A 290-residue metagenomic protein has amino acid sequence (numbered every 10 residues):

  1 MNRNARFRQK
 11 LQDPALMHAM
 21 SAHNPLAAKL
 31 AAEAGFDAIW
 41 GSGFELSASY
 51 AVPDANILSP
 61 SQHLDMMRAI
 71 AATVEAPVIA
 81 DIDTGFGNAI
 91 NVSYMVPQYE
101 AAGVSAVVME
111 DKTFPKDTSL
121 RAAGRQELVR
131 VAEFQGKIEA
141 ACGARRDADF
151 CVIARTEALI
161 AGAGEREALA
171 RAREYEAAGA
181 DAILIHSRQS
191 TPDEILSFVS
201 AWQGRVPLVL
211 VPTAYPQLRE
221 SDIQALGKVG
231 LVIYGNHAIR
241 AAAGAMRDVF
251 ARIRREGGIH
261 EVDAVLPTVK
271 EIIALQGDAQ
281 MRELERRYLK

Functional and structural regions predicted by a protein language model:
N2-T213, Q217-I233, R247, A251 (+1 more regions): Alpha/beta enzyme core
G143, A238-K290: Extended, intrinsically disordered, low-complexity segments
